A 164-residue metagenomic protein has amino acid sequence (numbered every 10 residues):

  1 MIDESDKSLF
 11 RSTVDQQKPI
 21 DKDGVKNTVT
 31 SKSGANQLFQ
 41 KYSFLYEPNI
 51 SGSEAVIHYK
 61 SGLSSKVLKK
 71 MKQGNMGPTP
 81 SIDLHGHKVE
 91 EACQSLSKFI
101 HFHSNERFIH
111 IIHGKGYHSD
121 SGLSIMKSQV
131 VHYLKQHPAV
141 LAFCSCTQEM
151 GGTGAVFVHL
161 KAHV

Functional and structural regions predicted by a protein language model:
M1-F108, I112-V164: Long, charged, low-complexity intrinsically disordered regions
